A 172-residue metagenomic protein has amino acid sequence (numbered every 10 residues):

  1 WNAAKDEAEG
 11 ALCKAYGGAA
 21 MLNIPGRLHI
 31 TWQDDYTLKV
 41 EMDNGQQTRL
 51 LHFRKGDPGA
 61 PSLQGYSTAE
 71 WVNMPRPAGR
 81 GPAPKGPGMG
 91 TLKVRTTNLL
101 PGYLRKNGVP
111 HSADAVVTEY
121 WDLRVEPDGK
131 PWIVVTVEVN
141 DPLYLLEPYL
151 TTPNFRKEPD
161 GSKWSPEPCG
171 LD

Functional and structural regions predicted by a protein language model:
W1-D172: PEST-like low-complexity, intrinsically disordered acidic/proline/serine-rich tracts that flank trafficking/processing
